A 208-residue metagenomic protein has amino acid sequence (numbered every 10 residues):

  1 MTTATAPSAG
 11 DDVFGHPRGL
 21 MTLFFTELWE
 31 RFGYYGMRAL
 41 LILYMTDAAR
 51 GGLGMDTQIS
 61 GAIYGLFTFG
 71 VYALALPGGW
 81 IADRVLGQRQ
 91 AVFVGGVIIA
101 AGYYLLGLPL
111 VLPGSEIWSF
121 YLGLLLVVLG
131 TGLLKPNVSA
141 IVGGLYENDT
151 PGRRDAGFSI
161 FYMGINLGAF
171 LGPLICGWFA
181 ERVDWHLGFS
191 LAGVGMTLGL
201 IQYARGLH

Functional and structural regions predicted by a protein language model:
L28, G102, S115-L134: Hydrophobic core of transmembrane alpha-helices in multi-pass small-molecule transporters, especially MFS/SLC-type
A39-S60: Short amphipathic helix-loop junctions that connect adjacent transmembrane helices in Major Facilitator Superfamily/SLC
M45-T46, I81-D83, I175-D184: Interfacial helix-cap and linker-helix signal at transmembrane-aqueous boundaries of multi-pass secondary transporters
G61-R84, K135, F170, T197: Central cavity-lining transmembrane alpha-helices of secondary-active solute carriers, predominantly the Major
V71, R153-E181, G188-G199, Y203: Glycine-rich segments within core transmembrane alpha-helices of 12-TM secondary carriers
R84-I99, R154: Cytoplasmic membrane-interface "Motif A"-like loop-to-helix N-cap segments of 12-TM Major Facilitator Superfamily
V94-E116, F120: C-terminal ends and interior cores of transmembrane alpha-helices in multi-pass membrane transporters/permeases
L133-D149: Intracellular juxtamembrane helix-capping segments at the cytosolic ends of symmetry-related transmembrane helices
